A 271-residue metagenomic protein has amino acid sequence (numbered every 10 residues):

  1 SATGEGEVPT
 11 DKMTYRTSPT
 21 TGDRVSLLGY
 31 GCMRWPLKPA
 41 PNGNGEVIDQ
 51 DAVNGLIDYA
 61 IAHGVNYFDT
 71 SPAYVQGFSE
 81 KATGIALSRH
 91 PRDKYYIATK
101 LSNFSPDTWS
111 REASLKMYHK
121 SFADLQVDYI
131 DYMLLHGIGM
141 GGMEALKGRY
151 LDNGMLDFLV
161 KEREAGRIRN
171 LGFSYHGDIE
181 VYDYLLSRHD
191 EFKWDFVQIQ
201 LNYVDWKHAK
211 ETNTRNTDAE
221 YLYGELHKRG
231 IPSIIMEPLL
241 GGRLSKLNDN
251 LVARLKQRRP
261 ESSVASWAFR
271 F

Functional and structural regions predicted by a protein language model:
S1-Y95, D128, N153, F158 (+1 more regions): N-terminal binding-site loop/beta-alpha segment at the start of enzyme catalytic domains that lines or forms
Y15, I57, E80, G84 (+5 more regions): Generic structural signal for well-ordered alpha-helices, preferentially at hydrophobic/aromatic core positions
V25-G29, N66-Y67, K94-A98, Y129-L134 (+3 more regions): Structural preference for beta-strand elements that scaffold enzyme active sites
M33-D51, K100-A113, E144-K147, G177 (+1 more regions): Active-site mouth loops of central-metabolism enzymes
N44-A60, W109-Q126, G177-R188, V264-A268: Short, acidic/polar
P72-Y74, S102-D107, Y203-W206, L240: Short histidine/acidic/glycine/proline-rich micro-motifs that form metal- and phosphate-coordinating active-site loops
F122-K147: Active-site groove signature of glycoside hydrolases
I138-F271: Beta/alpha (TIM)-barrel catalytic core signal, keyed to glycine-rich beta->alpha loops juxtaposed to Asp/Glu that bind
